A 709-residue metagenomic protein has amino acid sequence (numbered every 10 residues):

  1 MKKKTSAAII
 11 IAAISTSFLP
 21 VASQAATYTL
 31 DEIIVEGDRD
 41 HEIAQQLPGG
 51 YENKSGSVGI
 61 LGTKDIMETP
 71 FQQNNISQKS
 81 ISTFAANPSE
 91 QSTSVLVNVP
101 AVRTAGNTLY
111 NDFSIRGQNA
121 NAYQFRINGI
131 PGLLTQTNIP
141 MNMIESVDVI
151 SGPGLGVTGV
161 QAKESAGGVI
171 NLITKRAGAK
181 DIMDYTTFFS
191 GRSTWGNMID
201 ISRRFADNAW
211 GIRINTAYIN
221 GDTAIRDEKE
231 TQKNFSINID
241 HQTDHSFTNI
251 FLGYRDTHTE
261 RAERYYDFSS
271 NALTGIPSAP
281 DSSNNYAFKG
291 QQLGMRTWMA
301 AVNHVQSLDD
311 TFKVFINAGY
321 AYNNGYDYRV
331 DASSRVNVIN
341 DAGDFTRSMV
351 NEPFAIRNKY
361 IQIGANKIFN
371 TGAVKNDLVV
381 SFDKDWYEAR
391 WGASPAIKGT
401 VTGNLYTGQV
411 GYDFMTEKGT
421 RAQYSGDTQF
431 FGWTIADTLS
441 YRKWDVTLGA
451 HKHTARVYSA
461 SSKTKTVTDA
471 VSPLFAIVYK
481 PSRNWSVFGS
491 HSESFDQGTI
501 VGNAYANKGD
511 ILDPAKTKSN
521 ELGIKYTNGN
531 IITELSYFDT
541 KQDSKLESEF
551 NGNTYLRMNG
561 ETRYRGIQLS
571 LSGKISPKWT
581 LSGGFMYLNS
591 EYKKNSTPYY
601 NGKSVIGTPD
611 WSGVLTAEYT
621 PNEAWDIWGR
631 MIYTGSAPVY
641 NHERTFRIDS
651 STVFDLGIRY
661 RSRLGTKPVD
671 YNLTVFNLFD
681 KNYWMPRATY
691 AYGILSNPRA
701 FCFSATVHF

Functional and structural regions predicted by a protein language model:
L30-K180, L522: Acidic, small-polar-rich N-terminal luminal/periplasmic segments of exported/outer-membrane proteins
M143-E145, L155-F235, T243-F247, W298 (+1 more regions): Outer-membrane beta-barrel translocator/receptor signature
I219, T223, S236-V305, Y322-I356 (+3 more regions): Acidic/polar loop-and-plug regions of large Gram-negative outer-membrane beta-barrel proteins
H258-N271, W386-R390, R456, V478-Y526 (+4 more regions): Surface-exposed extracellular loop regions of Gram-negative outer-membrane beta-barrel proteins, predominantly
A300-N323, R347-S462: Face-selective signature of the C-terminal outer-membrane beta-barrel domain
V305-S307, K313-G319, N323-R329, P514-K594 (+2 more regions): Membrane-embedded beta-barrel scaffold of Gram-negative outer-membrane proteins
I356-N358, A373-Y387, Y424-Q542, K574-S576 (+2 more regions): Structural signature of Gram-negative outer-membrane beta-barrels, strongest in the C-terminal barrel of TonB-dependent
K443, M558-H642, D670, F679-N682 (+1 more regions): Gram-negative outer-membrane beta-barrel transporters
